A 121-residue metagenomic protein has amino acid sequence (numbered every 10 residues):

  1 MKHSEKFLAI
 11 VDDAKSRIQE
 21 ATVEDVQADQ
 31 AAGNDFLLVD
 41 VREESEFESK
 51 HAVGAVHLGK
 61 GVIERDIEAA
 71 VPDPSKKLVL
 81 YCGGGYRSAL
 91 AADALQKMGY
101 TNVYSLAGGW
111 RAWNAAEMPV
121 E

Functional and structural regions predicted by a protein language model:
M1-L37, E44-K77, G83-E121: Rhodanese-like catalytic fold shared by cysteine-dependent sulfurtransferases and DSP/PTP-type phosphatases
